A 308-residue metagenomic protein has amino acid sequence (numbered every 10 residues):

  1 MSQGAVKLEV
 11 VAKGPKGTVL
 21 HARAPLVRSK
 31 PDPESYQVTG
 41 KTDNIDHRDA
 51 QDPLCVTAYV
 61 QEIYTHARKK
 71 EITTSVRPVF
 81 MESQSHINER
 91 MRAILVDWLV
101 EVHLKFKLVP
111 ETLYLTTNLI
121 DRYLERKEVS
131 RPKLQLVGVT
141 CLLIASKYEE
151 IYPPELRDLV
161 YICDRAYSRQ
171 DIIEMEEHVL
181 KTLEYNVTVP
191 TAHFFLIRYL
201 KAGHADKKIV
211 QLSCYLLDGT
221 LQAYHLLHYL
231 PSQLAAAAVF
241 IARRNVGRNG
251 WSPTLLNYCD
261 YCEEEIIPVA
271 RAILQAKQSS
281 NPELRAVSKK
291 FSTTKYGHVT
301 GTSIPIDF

Functional and structural regions predicted by a protein language model:
M1-V139, L143-F308: Acidic, serine/threonine-rich low-complexity regulatory regions at protein termini of eukaryotic cell-cycle
